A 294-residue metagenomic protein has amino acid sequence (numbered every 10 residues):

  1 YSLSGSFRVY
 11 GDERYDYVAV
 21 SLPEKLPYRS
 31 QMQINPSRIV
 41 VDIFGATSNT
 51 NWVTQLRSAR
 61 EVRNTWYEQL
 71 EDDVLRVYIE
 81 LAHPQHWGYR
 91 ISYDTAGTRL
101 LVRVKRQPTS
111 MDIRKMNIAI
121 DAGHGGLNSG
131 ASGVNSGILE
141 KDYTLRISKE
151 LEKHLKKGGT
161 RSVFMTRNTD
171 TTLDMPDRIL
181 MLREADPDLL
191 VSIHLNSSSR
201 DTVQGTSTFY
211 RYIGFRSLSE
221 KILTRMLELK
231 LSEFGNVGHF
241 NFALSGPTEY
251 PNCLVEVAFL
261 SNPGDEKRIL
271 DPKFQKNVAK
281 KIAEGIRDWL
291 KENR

Functional and structural regions predicted by a protein language model:
Y1-A119, G126-N128, L139, Y143 (+4 more regions): Short linear recognition/processing motifs and adjacent strand/loop elements at protein termini and domain edges
V41, S110, S132-R294: Active-site-proximal helix/loop segments of hydrolytic enzymes
D121-H124, T206-T208: Substrate-binding/active-site groove segments that recognize and process beta-1,4-linked N-acetyl-hexosamine
